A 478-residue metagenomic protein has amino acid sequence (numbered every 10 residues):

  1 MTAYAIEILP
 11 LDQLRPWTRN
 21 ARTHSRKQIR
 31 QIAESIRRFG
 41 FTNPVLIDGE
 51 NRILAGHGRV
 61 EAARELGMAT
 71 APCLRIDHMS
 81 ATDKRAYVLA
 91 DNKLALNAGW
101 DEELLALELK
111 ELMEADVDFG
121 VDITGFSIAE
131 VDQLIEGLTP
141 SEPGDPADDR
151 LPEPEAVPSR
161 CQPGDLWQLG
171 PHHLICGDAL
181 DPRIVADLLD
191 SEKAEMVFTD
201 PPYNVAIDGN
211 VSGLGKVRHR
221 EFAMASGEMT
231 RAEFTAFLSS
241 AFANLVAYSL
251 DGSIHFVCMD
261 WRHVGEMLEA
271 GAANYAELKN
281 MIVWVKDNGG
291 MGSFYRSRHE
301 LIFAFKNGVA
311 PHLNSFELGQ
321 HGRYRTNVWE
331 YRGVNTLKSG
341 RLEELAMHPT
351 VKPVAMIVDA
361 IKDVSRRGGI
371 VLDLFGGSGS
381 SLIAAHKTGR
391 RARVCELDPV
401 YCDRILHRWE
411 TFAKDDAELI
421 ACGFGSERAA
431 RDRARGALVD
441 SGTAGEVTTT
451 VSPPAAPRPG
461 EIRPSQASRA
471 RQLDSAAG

Functional and structural regions predicted by a protein language model:
M1-A3, A434-G478: Polybasic, lysine-enriched low-complexity intrinsically disordered terminal tails
T2-C402, P459-P464, Q472, A477-G478: Core catalytic lobe of class I
P163-A186, L406-V451: S-adenosyl-L-methionine
